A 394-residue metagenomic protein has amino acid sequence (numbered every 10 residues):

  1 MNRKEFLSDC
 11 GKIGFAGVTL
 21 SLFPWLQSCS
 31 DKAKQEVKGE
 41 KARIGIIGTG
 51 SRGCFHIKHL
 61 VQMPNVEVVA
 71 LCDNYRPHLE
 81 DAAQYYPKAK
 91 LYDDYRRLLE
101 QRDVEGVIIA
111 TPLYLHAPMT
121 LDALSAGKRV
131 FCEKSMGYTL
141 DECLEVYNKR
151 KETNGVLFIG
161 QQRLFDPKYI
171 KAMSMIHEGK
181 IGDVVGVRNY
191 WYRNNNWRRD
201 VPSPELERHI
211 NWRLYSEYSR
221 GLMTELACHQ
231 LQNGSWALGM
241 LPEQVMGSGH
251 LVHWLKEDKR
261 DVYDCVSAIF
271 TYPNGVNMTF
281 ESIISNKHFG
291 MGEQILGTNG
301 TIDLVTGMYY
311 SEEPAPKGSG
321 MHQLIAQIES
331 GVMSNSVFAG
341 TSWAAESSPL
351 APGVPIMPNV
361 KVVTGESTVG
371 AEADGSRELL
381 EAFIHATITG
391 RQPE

Functional and structural regions predicted by a protein language model:
M1-S8, G17-G39: N-terminal twin-arginine translocation
C10, F15-V18, S30-K32, F55 (+4 more regions): C-terminal helical cap and adjacent loop that interface with cofactors, partners, or active-site loops
G48, E152-I159, R163-R260, V266 (+3 more regions): Predominantly a Rossmann-like dinucleotide-binding segment in NAD(P)-dependent oxidoreductases
G53-C54, H116: N-terminal Rossmann-fold NAD(P) dinucleotide-binding loop
E67-A83: NAD(P)-binding Rossmann-fold cofactor-contacting core
A82-P87, K149: Short, conserved SAM-binding/catalytic segment of Class I S-adenosyl-L-methionine-dependent methyltransferases
G106-I108: N-terminal Rossmann-like NAD(P) cofactor-binding module of classical short-chain dehydrogenase/reductase
P112-L113, A117-F165, G179: Beta-strand-loop-alpha-helix segment that lines the small-molecule cofactor/substrate pocket of alpha/beta enzymes
